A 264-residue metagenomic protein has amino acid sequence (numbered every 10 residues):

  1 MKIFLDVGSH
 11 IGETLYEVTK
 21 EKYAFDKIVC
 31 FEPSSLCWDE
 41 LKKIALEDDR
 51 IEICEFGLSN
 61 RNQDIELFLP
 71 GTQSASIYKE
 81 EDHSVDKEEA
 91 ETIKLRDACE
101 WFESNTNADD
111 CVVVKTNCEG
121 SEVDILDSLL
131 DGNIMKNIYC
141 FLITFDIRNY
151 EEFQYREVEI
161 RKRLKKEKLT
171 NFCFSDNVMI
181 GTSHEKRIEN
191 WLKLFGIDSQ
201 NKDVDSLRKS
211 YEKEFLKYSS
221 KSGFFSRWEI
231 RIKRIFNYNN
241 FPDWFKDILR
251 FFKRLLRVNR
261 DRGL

Functional and structural regions predicted by a protein language model:
M1-L264: Phosphate/nucleotide-binding beta-alpha loop and adjacent structural elements of enzyme active sites
